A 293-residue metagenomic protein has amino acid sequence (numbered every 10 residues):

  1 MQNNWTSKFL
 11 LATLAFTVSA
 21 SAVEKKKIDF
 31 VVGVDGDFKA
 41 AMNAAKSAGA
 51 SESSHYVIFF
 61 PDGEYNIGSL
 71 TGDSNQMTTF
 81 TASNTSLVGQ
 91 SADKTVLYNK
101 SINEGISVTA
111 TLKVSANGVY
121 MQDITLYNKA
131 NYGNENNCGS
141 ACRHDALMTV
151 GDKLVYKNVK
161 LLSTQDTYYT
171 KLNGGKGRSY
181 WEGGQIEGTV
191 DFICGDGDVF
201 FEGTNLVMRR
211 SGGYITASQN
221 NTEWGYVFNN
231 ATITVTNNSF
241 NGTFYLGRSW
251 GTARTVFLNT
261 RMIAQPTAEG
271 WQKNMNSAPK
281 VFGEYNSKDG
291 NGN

Functional and structural regions predicted by a protein language model:
Q2-F9: Bacterial N-terminal signal peptides that target proteins for export
W5, A22-E24: Short, low-complexity interaction segments enriched in Ser/Thr/Pro/Gly
L14-S21: Hydrophobic h-region of N-terminal signal peptides that target proteins for export in Gram-negative bacteria
K26-N293: Sequence-level preference for short, compositionally simple segments enriched in small aliphatic or small polar residues
